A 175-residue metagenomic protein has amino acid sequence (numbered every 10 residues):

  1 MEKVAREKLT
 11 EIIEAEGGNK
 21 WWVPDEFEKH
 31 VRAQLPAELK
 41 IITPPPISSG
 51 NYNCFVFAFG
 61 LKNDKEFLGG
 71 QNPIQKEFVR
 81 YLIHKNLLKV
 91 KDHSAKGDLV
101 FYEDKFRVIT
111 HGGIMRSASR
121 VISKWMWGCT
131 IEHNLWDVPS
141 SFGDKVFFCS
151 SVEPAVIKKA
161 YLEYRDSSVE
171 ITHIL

Functional and structural regions predicted by a protein language model:
M1-I83: N-terminal capping segments
I12-I13, I41-I42, I47, I74 (+7 more regions): Weak global preference for isoleucine
Y52, Y81, Y102, Y161-Y164: Sequence-level detector for tyrosine residue identity
V56-F57, L99, R120, F147: Generic structural signal for residues positioned in beta-strands
E66-Q71, K85, K105-V108, K159-I171: Intrinsically disordered, low-complexity coil segments
N72-T130: ...with weaker cross-activation on analogous glycine-rich loops/strands in unrelated enzymes
R116-L175: Aromatic- and glycine-rich peptidoglycan recognition patches
